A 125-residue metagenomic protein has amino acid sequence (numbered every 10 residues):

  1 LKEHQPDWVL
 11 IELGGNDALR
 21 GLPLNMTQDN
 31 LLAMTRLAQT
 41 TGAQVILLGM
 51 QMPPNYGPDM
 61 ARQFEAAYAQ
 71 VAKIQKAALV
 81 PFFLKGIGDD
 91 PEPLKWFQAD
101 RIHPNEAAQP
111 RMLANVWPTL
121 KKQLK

Functional and structural regions predicted by a protein language model:
L1-K125: Alpha-helical cap/lid subdomain in secreted, periplasmic, or secretory-pathway luminal O-acyl-processing enzymes
